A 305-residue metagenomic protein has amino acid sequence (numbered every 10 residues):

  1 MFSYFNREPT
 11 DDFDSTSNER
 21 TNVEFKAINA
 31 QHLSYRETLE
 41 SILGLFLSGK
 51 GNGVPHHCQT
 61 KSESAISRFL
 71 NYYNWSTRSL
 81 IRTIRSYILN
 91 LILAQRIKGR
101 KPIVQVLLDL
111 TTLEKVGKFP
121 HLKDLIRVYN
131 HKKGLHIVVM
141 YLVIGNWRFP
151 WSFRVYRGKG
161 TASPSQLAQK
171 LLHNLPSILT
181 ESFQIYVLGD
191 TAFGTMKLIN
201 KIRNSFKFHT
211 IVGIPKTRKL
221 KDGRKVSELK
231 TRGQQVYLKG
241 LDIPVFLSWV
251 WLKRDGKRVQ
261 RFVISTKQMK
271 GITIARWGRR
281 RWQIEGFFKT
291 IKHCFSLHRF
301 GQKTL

Functional and structural regions predicted by a protein language model:
M1-R36, E40, K50, G99-P102 (+2 more regions): Single, function-defining residue in the core of a domain
R36, T60, S64, H131-G134 (+1 more regions): Generic alpha-helical scaffold signal
E37-L45, L108: Non-membrane alpha-helical segments in proteins
L47-V54: Acidic/polar, glycine-rich intrinsically disordered N-terminal extensions of enzymes
H56, M140-L142, T210: Short low-polarity hydrophobic stretches
H57-N71: Short, basic interhelical loop/turn and adjoining N-cap of the next helix at nucleic-acid- or acidic-partner-contacting
I66, I137-V138, F153, F193: Long, contiguous hydrophobic alpha-helical segments, chiefly transmembrane helices and signal peptides
N71-G145: Active-site-proximal, Lys/Arg-enriched surface segment that forms a nucleic-acid-binding/basic interface patch
